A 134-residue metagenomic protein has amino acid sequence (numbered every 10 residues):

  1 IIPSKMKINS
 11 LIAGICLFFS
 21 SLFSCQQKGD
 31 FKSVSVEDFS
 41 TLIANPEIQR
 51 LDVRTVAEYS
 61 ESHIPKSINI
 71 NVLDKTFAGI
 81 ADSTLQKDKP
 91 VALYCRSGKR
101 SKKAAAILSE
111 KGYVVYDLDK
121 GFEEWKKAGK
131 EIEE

Functional and structural regions predicted by a protein language model:
I1-K5: Short, Lys/Arg-enriched N-terminal segments with co-localized hydrophobic residues within the first ~10-30 amino acids
K7-I12, F23-L42, I48, A57-P90 (+1 more regions): Rhodanese-like catalytic fold shared by cysteine-dependent sulfurtransferases and DSP/PTP-type phosphatases
A13-L17: Hydrophobic helical h-region of N-terminal Sec-dependent signal peptides in bacterial secretory/periplasmic proteins
R50-D52: Structural scaffold elements adjacent to functional motifs in cytosolic proteins
Y94: Short, surface-exposed ligand- or partner-binding patches at beta-edge/loop junctions that are enriched in aromatics
